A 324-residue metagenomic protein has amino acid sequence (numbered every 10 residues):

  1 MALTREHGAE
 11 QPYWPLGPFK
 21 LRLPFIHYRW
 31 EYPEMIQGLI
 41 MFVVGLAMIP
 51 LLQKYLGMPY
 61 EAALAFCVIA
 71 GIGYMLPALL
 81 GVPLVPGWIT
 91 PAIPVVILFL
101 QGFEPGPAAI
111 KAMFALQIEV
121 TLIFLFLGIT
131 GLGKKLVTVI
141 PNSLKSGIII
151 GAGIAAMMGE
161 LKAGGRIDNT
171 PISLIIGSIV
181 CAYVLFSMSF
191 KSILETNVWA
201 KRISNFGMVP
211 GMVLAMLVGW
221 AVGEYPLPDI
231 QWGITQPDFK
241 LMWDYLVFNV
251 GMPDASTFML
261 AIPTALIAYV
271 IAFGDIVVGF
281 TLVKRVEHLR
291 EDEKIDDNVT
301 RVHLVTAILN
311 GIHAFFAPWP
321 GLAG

Functional and structural regions predicted by a protein language model:
M1-Y60, N197-D297: Helix-loop-helix hairpins and the membrane-proximal interhelical loops of multi-pass alpha-helical transport proteins
Q11-I49, V82-I149, H288-G324: Helix-loop-helix junctions within the multi-pass membrane cores of secondary transporters/permeases
M41-I49, A65-A78, I93, I97 (+14 more regions): Alpha-helical transmembrane segments in multi-pass membrane proteins
I49-L64, F99-A112, K162-G165, A255-M259: Helix-coil boundary and interhelical linker segments in multi-pass alpha-helical membrane proteins
L79-P86, I129-G133, W220-Q231, F280 (+2 more regions): Transmembrane helix-loop junctions in multipass membrane proteins, especially transporters and channels
P94-P105, F124-T130, I172-S187, M208 (+4 more regions): Alpha-helical membrane-embedding segments and immediately adjacent membrane-interface amphipathic helices
A109-P226: Membrane-embedded alpha-helical modules
L132-I140, L161-G164, T235-G251, G311: Hydrophobic alpha-helical segments of integral membrane proteins, encompassing both true transmembrane helices
